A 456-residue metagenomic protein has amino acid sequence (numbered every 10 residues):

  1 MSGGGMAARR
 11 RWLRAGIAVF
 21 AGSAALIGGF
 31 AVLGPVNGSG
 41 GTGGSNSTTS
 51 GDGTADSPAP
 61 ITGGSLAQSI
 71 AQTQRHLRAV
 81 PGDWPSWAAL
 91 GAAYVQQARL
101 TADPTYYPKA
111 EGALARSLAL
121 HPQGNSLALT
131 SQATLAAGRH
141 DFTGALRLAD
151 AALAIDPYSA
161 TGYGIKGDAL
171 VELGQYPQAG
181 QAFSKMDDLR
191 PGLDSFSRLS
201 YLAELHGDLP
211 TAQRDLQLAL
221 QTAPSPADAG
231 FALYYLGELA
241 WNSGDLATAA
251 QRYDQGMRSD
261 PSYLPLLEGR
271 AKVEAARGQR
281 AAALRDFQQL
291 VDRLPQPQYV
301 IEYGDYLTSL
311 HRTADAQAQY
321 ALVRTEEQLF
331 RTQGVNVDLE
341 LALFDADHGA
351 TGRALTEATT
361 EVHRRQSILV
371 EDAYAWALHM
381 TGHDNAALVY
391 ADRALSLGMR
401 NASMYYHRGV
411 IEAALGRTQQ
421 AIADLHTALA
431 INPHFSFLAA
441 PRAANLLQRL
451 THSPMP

Functional and structural regions predicted by a protein language model:
G3-L127, R147, P433-H434, P441 (+1 more regions): N-terminal leader/linker segments that initiate helical-solenoid repeat arrays
P81, P122-Q123, P157, R190-P191 (+8 more regions): Short coil turns that delineate tetratricopeptide repeat
P85, A92, S126-L127, T161 (+9 more regions): Start-of-helix register in tetratricopeptide repeats
A89, S131, I165, R198-L199 (+8 more regions): Canonical tetratricopeptide repeat
A92, R99, T134, D168 (+9 more regions): Residue-level recognition of tetratricopeptide repeat
Q96, D103, G138, E172-L173 (+9 more regions): Register position in tetratricopeptide repeats
